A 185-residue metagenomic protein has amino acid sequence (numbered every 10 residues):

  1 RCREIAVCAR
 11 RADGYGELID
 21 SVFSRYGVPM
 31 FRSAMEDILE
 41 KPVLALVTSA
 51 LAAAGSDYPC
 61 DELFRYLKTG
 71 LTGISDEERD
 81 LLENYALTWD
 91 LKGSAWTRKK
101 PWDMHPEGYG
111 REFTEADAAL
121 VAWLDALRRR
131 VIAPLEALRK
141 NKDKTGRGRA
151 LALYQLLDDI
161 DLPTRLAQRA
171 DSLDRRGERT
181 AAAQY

Functional and structural regions predicted by a protein language model:
R1-Y185: Polyanion-engaging groove/track-forming segments
